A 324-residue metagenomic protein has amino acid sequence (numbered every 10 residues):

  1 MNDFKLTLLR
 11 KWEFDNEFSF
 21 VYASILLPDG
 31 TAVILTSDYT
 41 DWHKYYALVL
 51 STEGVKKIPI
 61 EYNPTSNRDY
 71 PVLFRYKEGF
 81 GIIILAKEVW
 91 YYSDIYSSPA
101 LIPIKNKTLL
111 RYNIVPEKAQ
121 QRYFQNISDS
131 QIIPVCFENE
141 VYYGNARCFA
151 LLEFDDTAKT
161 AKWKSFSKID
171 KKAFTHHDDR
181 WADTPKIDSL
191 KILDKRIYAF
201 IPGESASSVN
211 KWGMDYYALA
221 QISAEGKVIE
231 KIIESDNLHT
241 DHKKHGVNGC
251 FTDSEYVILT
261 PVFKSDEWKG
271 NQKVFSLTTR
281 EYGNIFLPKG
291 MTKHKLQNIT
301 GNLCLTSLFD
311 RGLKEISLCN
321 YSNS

Functional and structural regions predicted by a protein language model:
M1-F18: A short helix->beta-strand "capping" segment at the edge of beta-propeller domains
T7-W12, K56-Y62, L110-P116, K162-D170 (+2 more regions): Beta-propeller fold detector
E13-D38: Beta-strand-rich domains and repeat architectures in extracellular enzymes and scaffolds, especially beta-propellers
F18-I25, T65-Y76, P116-F137, T175-I192 (+2 more regions): Repeated scaffold domains used in trafficking and secretory/extracellular systems, primarily beta-propellers
G30-I34, G79-I83, Q131-I133, V141 (+3 more regions): Entry beta-strands of beta-propeller and related beta-repeat scaffolds
D38-W42, E88-Y91, V141-Y142, C148 (+3 more regions): Short glycine/acidic-enriched loop and turn motifs that connect beta-strands
Y46-L50, Y96-K105, F149-E153, G213-A224 (+2 more regions): Beta-propeller blade signature
K295-S324: Blade-level signature of beta-propeller repeat domains, shared across WD40, Kelch, NHL, RCC1 and BNR/Asp-box propellers
